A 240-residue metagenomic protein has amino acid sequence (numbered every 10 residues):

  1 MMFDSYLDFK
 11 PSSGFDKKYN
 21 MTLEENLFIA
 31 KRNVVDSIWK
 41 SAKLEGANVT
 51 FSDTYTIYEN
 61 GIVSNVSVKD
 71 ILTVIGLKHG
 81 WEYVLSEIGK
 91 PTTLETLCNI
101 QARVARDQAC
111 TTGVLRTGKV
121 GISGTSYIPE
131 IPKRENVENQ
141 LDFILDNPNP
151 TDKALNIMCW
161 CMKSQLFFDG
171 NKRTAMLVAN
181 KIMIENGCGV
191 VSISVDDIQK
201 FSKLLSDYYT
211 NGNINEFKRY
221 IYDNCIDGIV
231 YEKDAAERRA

Functional and structural regions predicted by a protein language model:
M1-A240: FIC/Doc superfamily catalytic core
